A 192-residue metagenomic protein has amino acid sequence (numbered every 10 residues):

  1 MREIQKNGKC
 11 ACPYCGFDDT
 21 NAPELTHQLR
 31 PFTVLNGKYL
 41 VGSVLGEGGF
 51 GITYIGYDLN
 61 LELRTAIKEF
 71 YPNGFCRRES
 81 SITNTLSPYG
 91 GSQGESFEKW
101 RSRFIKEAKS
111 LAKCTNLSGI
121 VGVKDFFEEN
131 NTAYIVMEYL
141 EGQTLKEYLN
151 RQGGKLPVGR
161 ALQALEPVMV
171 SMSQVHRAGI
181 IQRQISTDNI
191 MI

Functional and structural regions predicted by a protein language model:
G42-G48, T53: Protein kinase glycine-rich loop
G46, T115-G119: Flexible N-lobe loop architecture of eukaryotic-like protein kinase catalytic domains
Y57-T65, Y71-C76: Conserved N-lobe loop of protein kinases adjacent to the ATP-binding glycine-rich P-loop
E79-K113: AlphaC helix of the eukaryotic protein kinase fold
D125-F126: Activation-segment/catalytic-loop signature of the eukaryotic protein kinase fold
N130-T144, Y148: Conserved short submotifs of the Hanks-type protein kinase catalytic core that shape the nucleotide-binding pocket
A164-L165: Activation segment signature within eukaryotic-like protein kinase domains
V168-I180: Protein kinase catalytic-loop region centered on the HRD/HxD motif
